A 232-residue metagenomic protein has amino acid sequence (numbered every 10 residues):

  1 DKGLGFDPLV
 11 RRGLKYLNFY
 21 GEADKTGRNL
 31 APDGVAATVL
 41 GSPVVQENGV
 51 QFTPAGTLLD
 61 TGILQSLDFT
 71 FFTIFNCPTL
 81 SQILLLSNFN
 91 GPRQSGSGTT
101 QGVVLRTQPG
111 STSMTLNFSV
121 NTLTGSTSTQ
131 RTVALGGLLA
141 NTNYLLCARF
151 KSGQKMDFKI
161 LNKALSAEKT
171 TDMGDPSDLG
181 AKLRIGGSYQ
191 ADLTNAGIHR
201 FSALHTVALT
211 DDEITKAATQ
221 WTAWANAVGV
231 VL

Functional and structural regions predicted by a protein language model:
D1-A55, T70, T215-L232: Extracytoplasmic low-complexity segments
Y16-Y20, T70-P78, L146-A148, I185 (+1 more regions): Short hydrophobic/aromatic patches on beta-strands that form ligand-binding or substrate-lining surfaces
D24-D33, Q51-N117, T206-T215: Extracellular glycan-recognition modules
L59-G62, R131-G137, T171-M173: Beta-strand-rich interaction surfaces with strong enrichment in secreted/lumenal proteins
P78-S81, S126, S152-D157: Extended, low-complexity, turn-rich repeat/linker tracts enriched in Gly/Pro/Ser/Thr and Asp/Glu that occur
N117-L145: Short, aromatic/His-centered strand-loop micro-motif at the edge of beta-sheets
L139-D157: Localized edge beta-strand/strand-to-loop motifs within extracellular or lumenal beta-rich domains
E168-H199: Flexible glycan-contacting loops in extracellular carbohydrate-active proteins
